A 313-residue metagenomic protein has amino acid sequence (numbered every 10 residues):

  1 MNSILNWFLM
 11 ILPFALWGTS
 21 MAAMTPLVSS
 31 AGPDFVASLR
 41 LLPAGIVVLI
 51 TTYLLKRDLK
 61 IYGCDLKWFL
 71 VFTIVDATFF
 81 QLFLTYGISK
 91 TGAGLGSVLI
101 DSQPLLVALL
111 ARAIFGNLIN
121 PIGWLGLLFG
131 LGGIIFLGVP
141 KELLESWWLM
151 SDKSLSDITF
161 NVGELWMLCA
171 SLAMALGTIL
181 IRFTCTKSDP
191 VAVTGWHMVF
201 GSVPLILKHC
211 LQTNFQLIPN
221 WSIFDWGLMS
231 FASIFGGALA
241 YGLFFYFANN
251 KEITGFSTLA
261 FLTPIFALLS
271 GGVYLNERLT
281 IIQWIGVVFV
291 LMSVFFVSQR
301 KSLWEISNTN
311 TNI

Functional and structural regions predicted by a protein language model:
M1-S38, W147-F183, V203-L207, N310-I313: Glycine-/small-residue-enriched transmembrane alpha-helix faces in small-molecule transporters and effluxers
L16, S20-M21, T52-I100, F136 (+1 more regions): Specific transmembrane alpha-helical segments of multi-pass solute transporters/efflux pumps, especially DMT/EamA
S20, P43-V47, L99-A113, L128 (+5 more regions): Alpha-helical transmembrane segments of compact multi-pass small-molecule transporters, enriched in specific families
A23-P33, S89, G138-F160, C210-F224 (+3 more regions): Membrane-interface helix termini and inter-helical loops of multi-pass transporters
V28-F79, P104-L106, A173-L180, T194-T213 (+2 more regions): Transmembrane alpha-helices of multi-pass small-molecule transport proteins
A37-L39, A77, Q81, A93-S102 (+2 more regions): Helix-helix packing/entry segments at the starts of transmembrane helices
V48, L110, I119-S151, S171 (+4 more regions): Hydrophobic transmembrane alpha-helices of multi-pass small-molecule transport proteins
C64-V71, I119-G132, S188-H197: Cytoplasmic-side transmembrane-helix entry/capping segments in multi-pass membrane proteins
